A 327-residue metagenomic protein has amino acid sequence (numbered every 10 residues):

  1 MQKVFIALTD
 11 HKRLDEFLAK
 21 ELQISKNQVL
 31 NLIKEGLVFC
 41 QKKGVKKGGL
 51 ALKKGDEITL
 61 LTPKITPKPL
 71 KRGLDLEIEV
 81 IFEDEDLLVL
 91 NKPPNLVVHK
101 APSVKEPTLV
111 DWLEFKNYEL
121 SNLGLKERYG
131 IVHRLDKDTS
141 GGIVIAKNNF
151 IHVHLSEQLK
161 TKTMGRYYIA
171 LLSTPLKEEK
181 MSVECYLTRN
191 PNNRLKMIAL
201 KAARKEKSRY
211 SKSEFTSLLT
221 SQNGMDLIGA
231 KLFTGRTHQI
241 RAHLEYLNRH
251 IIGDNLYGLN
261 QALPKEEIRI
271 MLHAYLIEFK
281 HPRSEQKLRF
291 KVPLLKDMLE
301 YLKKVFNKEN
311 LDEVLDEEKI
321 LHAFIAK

Functional and structural regions predicted by a protein language model:
M1-K327: RNA pseudouridine synthases
